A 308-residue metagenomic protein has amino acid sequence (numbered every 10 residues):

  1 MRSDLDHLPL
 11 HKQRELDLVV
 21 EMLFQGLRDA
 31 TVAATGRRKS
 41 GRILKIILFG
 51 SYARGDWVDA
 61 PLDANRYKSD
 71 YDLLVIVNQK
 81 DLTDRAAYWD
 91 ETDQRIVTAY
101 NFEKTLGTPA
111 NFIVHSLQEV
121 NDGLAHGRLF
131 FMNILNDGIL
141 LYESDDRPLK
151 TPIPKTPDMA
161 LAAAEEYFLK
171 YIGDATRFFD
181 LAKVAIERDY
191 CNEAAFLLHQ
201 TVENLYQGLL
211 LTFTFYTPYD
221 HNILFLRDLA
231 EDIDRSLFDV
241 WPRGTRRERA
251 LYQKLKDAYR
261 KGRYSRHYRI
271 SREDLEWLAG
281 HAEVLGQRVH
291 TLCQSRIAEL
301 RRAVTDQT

Functional and structural regions predicted by a protein language model:
R2-S40, D59-L124: Metal-dependent nucleotidyltransferase catalytic core
H7, T83-D90, K104-T308: Terminal alpha-helical segments
S40-R42, K256: A short, polar/charged loop/turn motif at coil->beta-strand junctions and beta-hairpin connectors
I43-W57: Short gly/ser-rich loop at a beta-strand->alpha-helix junction or flexible surface loop bordering the NTP-binding
I47-L48, V75, R263: Residues embedded in well-ordered beta-strands within globular domains across many folds
S51, N78, H199: An acidic- and aromatic-residue-enriched active-site/binding cleft used to recognize and process polar
Y52, K80, Y268: Flexible, active-site-proximal loop/turn residues at the rims of small-molecule/cofactor binding pockets and catalytic
